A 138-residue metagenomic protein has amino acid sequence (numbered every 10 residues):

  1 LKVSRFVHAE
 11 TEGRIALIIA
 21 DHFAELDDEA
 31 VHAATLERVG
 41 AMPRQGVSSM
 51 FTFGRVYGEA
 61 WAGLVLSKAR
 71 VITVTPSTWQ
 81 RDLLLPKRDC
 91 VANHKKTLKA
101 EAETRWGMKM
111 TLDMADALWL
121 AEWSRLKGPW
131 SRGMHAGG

Functional and structural regions predicted by a protein language model:
L1-G138: Phosphate- and other anionic-substrate recognition elements at nucleic-acid/protein interfaces
